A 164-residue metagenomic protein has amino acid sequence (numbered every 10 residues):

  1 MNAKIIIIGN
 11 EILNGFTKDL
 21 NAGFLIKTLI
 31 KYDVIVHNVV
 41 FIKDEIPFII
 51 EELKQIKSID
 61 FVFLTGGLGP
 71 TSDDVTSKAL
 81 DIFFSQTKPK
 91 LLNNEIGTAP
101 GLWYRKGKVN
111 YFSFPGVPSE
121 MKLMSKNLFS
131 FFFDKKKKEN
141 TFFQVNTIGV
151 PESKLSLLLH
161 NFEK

Functional and structural regions predicted by a protein language model:
M1-K164: Non-catalytic beta/alpha edge segments that cap or flank active sites
